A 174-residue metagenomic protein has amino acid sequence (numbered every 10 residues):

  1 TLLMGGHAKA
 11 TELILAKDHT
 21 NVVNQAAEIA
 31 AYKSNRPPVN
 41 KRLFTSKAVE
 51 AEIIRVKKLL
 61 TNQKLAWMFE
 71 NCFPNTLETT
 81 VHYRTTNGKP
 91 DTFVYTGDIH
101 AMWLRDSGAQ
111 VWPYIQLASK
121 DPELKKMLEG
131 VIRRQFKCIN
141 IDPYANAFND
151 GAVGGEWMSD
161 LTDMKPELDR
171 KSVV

Functional and structural regions predicted by a protein language model:
T1-I14: N-terminal export signals
H7, A31-S34, D169: Generic N-terminal leader/processing signal
K9-T11, N87, A145-F148: Juxtamembrane/interface motifs at transmembrane-helix termini
E12-R105: Low-complexity, Ser/Thr/Pro/Gly-enriched N-terminal "stalk/linker" regions
H100-L128, I132-V174: Aromatic-rich carbohydrate-recognition surfaces in CAZymes
